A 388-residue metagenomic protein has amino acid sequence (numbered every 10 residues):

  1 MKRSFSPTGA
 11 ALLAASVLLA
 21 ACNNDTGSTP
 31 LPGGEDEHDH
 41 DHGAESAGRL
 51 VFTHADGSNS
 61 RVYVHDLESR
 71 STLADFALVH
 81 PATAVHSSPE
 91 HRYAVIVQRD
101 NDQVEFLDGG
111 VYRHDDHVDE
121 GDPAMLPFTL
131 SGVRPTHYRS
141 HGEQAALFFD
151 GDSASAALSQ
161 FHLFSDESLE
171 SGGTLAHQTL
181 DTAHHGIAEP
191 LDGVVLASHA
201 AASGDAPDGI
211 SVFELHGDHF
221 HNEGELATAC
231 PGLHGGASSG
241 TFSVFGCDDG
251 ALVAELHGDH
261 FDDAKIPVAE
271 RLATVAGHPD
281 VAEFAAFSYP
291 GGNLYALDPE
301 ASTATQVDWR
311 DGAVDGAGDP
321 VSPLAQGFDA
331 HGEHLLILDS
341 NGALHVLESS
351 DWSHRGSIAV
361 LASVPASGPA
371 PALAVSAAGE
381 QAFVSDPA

Functional and structural regions predicted by a protein language model:
L18-A21: C-terminal motif of bacterial Sec signal peptides marking the signal peptidase cleavage site
N23-T26: Bacterial signal peptide processing site
E37-G43, H80-R92, P127-E143, H177-G193 (+4 more regions): Repeated scaffold domains used in trafficking and secretory/extracellular systems, primarily beta-propellers
G48-D56, R92-Q98, S140-A154, A188-G204 (+6 more regions): Short beta-strand elements that form the blades of beta-propeller/WD-repeat-like and other beta-sheet-rich scaffold
G57-S159: Post-signal peptide N-terminal segment of secreted/secretory-pathway proteins
S71-A77, D115-L130, E170-L180, H219-A227 (+3 more regions): A short beta-strand motif characteristic of beta-propeller blades
H117-G246: Long, acidic/polar, low-complexity amphipathic helices and coiled-coil-like
H199-A330: Acidic, serine/threonine- and glycine-rich low-complexity intrinsically disordered segments that serve as flexible
